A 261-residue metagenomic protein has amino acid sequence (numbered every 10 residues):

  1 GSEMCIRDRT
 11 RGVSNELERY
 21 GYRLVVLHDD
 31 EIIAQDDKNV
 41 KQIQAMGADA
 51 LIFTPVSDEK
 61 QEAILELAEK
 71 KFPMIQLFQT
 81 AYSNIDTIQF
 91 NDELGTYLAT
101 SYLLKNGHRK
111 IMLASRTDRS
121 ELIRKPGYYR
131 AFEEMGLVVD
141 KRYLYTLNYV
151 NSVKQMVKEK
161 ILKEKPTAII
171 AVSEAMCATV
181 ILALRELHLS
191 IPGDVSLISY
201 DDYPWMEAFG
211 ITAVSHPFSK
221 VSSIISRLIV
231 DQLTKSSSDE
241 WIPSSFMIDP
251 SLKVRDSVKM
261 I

Functional and structural regions predicted by a protein language model:
G1-A50, Y129: Amphipathic helical "hinge" segments at domain boundaries
R7-R19, G95-A99, R119-V138, T179 (+1 more regions): Short, solvent-exposed amphipathic alpha-helices that sit in or adjacent to ligand/effector-binding or catalytic
L17-D29, M112-L113, K125, Y129-N151: Short beta-strand elements in bilobed, periplasmic/extracellular small-molecule ligand-binding domains
L24-A45, T96-Y97, Y143-K163: Structural motif
F53-G95, A175, D201-T212: Flexible loop/hinge segments that line or gate small-molecule binding clefts
I88-L113, R130, V150-K158, C177 (+1 more regions): Hydrophobic alpha-helical segments within soluble ligand-binding/sensing domains
A99-L137, E240-V258: An alpha-beta-alpha
M156-I261: Flexible loop/turn connectors
